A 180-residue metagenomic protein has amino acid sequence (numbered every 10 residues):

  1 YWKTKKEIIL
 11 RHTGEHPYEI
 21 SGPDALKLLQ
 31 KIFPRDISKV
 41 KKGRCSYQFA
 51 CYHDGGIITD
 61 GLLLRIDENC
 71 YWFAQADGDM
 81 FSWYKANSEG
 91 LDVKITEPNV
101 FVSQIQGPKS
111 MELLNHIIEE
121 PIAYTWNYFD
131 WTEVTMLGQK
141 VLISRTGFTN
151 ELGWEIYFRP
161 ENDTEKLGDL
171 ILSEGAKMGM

Functional and structural regions predicted by a protein language model:
Y1-M180: Basic, glycine/lysine-rich polyanion-binding surfaces/domains
